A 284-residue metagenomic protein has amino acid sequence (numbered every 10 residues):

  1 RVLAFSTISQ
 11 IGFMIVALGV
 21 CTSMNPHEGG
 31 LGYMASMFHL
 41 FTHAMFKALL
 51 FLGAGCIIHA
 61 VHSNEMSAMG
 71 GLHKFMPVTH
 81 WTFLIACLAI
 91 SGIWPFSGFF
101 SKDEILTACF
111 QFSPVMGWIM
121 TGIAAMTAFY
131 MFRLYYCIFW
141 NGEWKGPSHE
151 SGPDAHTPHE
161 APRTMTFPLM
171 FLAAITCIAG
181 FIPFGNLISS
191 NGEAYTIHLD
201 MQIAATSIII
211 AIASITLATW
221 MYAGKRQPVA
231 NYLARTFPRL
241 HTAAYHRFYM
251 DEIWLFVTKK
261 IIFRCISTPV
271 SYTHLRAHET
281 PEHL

Functional and structural regions predicted by a protein language model:
R1-M66: Alpha-helical multi-pass transmembrane bundles of energy-transducing inner-membrane proteins
A4-Q10, M14, H59-F96, L106 (+3 more regions): Interfacial and helix-entry/exit segments of alpha-helical transmembrane bundles in multi-pass inner-membrane proteins
I8, H43, M69, G98 (+3 more regions): Divalent metal-coordination and catalytic microenvironments
K47, F51, M116-D154, I212-I215 (+1 more regions): Predominantly late transmembrane helices and immediately cytosolic-facing juxtamembrane segments
I93-I105, F181-E193: Membrane-helix interface motif
T166-A179, I197-A234: Glycine- and aromatic-enriched alpha-helical transmembrane segments of multi-pass membrane proteins
A243, F248-R264: Membrane-proximal soluble regions of multi-pass membrane proteins
T273-E282: Conserved small/polar residues in nucleotide/adenosyl-binding loops
